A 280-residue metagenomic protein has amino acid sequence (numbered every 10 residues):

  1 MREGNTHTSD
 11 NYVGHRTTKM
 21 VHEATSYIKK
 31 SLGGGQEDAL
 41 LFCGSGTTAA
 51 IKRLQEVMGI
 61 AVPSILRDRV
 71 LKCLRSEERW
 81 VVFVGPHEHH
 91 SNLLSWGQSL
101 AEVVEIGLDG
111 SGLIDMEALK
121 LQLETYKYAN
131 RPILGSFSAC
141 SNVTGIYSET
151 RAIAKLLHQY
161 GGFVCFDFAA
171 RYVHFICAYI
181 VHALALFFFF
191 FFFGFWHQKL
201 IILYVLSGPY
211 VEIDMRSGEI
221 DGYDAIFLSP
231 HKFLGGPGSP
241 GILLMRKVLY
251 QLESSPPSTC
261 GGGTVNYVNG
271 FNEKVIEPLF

Functional and structural regions predicted by a protein language model:
E3-A49, V57-A61, I65: Conserved N-terminal alpha-helix of the aminotransferase class I/II PLP-enzyme fold
G44-A49, G59-L134, C140, S148: PLP-dependent aminotransferase-class I/II
T47, H89, S111-L113, A169-F175 (+1 more regions): Short acidic loop-to-helix transition motifs that present clustered carboxylates
Q55-S64, G222, V248-L249: A glycine- and small-aliphatic-rich helix-loop capping segment at beta-alpha/alpha-beta transitions that lines
V104, I114-V173, F193-I202, F233: Active-site phosphate-binding strand-loop segment of PLP-dependent enzymes
F166-F168, Y172, Y179-F188, I202 (+3 more regions): Conserved active-site segment immediately N-terminal to the catalytic lysine that forms the internal aldimine
A185, H231-F280: Active-site C-terminal subdomain of aminotransferase-like
